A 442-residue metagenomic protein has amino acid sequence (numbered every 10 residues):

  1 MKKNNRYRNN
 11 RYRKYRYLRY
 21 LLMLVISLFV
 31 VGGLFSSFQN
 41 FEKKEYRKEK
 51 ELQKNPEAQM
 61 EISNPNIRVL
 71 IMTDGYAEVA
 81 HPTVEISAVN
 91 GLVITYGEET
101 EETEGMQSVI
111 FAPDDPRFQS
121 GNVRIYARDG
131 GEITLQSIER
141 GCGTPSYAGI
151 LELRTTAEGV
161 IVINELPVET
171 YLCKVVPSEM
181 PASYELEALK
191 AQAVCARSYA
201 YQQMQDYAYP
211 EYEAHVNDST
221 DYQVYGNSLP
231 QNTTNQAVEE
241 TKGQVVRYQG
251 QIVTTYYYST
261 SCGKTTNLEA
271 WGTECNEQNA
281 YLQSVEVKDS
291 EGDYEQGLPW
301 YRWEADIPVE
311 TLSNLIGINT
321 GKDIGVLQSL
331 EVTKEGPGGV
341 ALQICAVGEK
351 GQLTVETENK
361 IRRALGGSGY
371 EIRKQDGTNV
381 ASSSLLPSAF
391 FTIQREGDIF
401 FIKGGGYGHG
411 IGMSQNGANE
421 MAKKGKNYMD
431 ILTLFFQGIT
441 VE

Functional and structural regions predicted by a protein language model:
K2-E442: Conserved, single-site charged/polar hotspot
